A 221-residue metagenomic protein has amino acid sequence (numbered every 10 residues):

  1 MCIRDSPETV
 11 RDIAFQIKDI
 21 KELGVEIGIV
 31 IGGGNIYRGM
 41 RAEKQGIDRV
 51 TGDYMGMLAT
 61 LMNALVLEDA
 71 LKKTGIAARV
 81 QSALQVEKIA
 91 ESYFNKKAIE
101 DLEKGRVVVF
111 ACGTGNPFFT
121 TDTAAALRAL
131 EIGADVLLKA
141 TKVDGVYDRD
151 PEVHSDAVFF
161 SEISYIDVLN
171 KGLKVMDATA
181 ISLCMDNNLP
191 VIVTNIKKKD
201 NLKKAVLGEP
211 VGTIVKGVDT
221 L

Functional and structural regions predicted by a protein language model:
R4-L221: C-terminal catalytic "cap/lid" subdomain
